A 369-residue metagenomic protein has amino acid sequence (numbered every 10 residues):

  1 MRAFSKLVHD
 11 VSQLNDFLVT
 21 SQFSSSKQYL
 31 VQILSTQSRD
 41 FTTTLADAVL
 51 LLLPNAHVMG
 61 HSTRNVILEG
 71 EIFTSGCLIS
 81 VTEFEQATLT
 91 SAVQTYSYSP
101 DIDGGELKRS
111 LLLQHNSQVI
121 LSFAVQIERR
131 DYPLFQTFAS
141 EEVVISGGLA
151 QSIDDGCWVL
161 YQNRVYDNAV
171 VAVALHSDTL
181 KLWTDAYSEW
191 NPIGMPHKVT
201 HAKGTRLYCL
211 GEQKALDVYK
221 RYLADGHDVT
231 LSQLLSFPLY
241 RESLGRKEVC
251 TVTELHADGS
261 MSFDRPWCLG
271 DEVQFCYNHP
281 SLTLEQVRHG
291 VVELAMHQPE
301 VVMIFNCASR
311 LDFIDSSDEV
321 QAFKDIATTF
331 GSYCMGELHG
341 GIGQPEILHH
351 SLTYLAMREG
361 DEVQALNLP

Functional and structural regions predicted by a protein language model:
M1-P369: Hydrophobic alpha/beta core scaffold segments
